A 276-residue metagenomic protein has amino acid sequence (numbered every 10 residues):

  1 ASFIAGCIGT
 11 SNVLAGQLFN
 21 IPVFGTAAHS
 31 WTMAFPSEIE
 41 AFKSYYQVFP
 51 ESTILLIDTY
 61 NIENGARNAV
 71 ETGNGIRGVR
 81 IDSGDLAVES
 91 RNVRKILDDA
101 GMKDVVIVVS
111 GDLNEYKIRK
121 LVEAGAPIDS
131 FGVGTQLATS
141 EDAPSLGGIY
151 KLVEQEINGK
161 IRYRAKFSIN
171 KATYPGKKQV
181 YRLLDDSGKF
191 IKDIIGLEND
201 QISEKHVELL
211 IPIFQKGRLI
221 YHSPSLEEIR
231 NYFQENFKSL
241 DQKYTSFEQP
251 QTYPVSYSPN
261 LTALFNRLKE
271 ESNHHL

Functional and structural regions predicted by a protein language model:
A1-A100, E115-K117: Buried, small/hydrophobic-residue-enriched core segments of structured protein domains
I21-G25, S52-L55, R77-G78, V106-I107 (+3 more regions): Structural motif
H29-A34, L55, I107, G125-S130 (+1 more regions): Short linear motifs at secondary-structure transitions and domain/linker junctions
I76, D82-G84, K103-S110, N114 (+2 more regions): A conserved active-site cap/scaffold subdomain adjacent to cofactor or substrate pockets
A100, L113-L276: Gly/Ser/Thr/Ala-enriched C-terminal appendages of enzymes
